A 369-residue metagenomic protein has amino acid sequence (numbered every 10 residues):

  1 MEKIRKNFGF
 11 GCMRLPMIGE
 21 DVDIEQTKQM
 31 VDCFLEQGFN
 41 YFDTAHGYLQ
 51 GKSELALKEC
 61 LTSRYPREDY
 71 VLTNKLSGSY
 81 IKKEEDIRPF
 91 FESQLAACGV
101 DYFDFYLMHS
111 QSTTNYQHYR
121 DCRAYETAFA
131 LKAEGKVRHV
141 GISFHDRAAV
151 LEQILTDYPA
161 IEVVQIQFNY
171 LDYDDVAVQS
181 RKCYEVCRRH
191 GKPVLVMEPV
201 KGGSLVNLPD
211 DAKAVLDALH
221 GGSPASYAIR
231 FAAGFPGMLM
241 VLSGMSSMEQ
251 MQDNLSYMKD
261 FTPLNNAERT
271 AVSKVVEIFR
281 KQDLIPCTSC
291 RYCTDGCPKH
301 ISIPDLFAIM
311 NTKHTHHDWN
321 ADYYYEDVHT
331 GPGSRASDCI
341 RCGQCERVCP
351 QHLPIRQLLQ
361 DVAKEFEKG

Functional and structural regions predicted by a protein language model:
M1-Y70, T127, A133: N-terminal binding-site loop/beta-alpha segment at the start of enzyme catalytic domains that lines or forms
K6-G11, F42-T44, Y70-N74, F103-M108 (+4 more regions): Hydrophobic faces of well-ordered beta-strands that scaffold small-molecule active sites in alpha/beta enzyme cores
C12, H46-L49, L107-S110, F144 (+4 more regions): Residues that line or immediately flank small-molecule/substrate-binding pockets and catalytic motifs
I18-G19, D32, E36, I81-V200 (+3 more regions): Glycine/proline-rich, positively charged, aromatic-decorated active-site loop/lid region on the catalytic face
E25, D32-L35, F39-N40, E59 (+1 more regions): Structured C-terminal cap/extension of enzyme domains
Y48, R64-E84, H109: Structural motif corresponding to the early beta-alpha repeats
S53-L57, R147-E152, M251: Short, well-ordered alpha-helical microsegments
K58-V71, Y125, Y158-V164, L255-F261: Short, electropositive alpha-helical surface patch
